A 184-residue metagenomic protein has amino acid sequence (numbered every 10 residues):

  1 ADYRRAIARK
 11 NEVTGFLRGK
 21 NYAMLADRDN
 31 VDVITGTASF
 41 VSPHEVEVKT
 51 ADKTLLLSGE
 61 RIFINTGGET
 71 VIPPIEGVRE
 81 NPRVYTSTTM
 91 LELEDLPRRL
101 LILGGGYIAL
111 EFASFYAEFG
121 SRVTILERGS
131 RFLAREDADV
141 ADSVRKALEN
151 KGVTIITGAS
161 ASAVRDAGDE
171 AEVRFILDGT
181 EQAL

Functional and structural regions predicted by a protein language model:
A1-R9: Glycine-rich active-site loop/strand segments that organize a redox cofactor
R9, V13-K20, R28, F119 (+1 more regions): Change "in soluble alpha/beta enzymes" to "in soluble alpha/beta proteins
N11-E12, I102, L133-A134: A generic secondary-structure micro-motif detector that highlights 1-2 residue hydrophobic/ambivalent hotspots embedded
G15-L103, E172-L184: FAD-binding core/adjacent interface of flavoenzyme oxidoreductases
D32-T35, S39-T50, F119-L184: A Rossmann-like FAD-binding core segment of flavoenzymes
I108: Hydrophobic/small residue at the entry helix of a nucleotide-binding pocket
A113-E118: Gly/Ala-rich phosphate-binding loop of Rossmann-like dinucleotide-binding domains, activating on the conserved
